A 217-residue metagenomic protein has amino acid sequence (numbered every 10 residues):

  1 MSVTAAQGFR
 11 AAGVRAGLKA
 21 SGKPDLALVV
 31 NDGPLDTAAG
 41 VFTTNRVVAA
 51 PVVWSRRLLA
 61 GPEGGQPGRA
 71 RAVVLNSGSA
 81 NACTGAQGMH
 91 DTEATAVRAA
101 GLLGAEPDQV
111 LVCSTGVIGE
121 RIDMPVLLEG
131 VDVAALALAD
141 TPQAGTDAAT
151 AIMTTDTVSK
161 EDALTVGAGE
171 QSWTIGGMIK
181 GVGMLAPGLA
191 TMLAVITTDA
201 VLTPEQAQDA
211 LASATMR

Functional and structural regions predicted by a protein language model:
M1-V47: N-terminal amphipathic/basic leader segments beginning at the initiator methionine
T4, K19-K23, N45-V47, G68 (+4 more regions): A generic structural signal for short, non-catalytic loop/turn and secondary-structure boundary residues
F9, L26, A50, V73 (+2 more regions): A broad, low-specificity signal marking well-ordered, structured residues that form hydrophobic/aromatic
G13, L18, G22, A38 (+4 more regions): Basic, gly/Ser/Thr/Pro-rich low-complexity segments located predominantly at protein N termini
G13, R56-L58, S79, I179-V182: Short, well-ordered turn and helix-capping elements at secondary-structure junctions
L26, R71, P107-Q109: Residue-level recognition of the N-termini of beta-strands and the immediately preceding loop/turn
V29-T92, L102, P187-A207: Glycine-rich phosphate/pyrophosphate-binding loop regions near the starts of catalytic domains
E93, R98-R217: Glycine-rich, mobile lid/loop segments that gate access to catalytic sites or pores
